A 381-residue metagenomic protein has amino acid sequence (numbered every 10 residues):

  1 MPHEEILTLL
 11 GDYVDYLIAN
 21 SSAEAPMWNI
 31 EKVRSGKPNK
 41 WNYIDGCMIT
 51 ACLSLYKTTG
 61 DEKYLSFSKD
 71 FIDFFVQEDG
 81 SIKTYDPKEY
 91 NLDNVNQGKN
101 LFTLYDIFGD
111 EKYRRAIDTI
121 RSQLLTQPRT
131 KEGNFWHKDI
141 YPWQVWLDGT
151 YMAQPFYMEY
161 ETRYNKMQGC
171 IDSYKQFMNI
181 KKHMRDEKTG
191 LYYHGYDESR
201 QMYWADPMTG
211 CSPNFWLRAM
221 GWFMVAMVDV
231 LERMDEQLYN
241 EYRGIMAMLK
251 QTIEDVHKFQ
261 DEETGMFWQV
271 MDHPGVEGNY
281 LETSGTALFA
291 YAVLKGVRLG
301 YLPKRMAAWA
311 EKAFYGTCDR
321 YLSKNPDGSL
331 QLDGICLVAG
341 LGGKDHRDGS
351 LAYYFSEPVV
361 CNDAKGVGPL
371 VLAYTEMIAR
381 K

Functional and structural regions predicted by a protein language model:
P2-I44, K63-L65, F74-L92, N96-G98 (+4 more regions): CBM-like carbohydrate-recognition segments
L7-P26, S66-K83, R115-N134, M167-Y196 (+3 more regions): Long, well-ordered core segments of solenoidal/helical folds
A51, T58, N100, I107 (+9 more regions): Core register positions within helices of long alpha-helical scaffolds
T59, F108, Y160-I171, V230-R243 (+1 more regions): Inter-helical turn/loop segments and adjacent helix faces that build the functional surface of alpha-helical bundle
V76-K83, N134-D139, S199-P213, W268-G278 (+1 more regions): Acidic/His metal-coordination segments adjacent to aromatic residues that form catalytic metal sites in metalloenzymes
P87, L92-Q154: Extracytoplasmic mature domains of secreted/periplasmic and thylakoid-lumen proteins
V145-M152, N165, G169-D172, P207-F223 (+3 more regions): Short, contiguous, pocket-lining structural segments that sit at or immediately flank catalytic/ligand-binding sites
M224-P274, G278: Oxyanion-binding "anion nests"
